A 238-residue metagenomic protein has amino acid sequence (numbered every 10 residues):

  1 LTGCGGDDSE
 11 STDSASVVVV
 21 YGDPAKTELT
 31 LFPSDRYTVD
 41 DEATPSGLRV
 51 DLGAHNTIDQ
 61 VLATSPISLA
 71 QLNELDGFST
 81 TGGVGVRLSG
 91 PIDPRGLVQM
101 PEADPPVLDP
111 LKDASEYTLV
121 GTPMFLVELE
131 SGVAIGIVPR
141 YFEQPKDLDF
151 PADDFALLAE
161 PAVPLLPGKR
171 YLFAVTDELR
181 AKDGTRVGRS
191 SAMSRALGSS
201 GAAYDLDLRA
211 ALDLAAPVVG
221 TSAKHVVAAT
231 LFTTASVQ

Functional and structural regions predicted by a protein language model:
T2-G3: C-terminal motif of bacterial Sec signal peptides marking the signal peptidase cleavage site
D8-Q238: Acidic, low-complexity Ser/Thr/Gly/Pro-rich repeat segments typical of extracellular/periplasmic and surface-exposed
